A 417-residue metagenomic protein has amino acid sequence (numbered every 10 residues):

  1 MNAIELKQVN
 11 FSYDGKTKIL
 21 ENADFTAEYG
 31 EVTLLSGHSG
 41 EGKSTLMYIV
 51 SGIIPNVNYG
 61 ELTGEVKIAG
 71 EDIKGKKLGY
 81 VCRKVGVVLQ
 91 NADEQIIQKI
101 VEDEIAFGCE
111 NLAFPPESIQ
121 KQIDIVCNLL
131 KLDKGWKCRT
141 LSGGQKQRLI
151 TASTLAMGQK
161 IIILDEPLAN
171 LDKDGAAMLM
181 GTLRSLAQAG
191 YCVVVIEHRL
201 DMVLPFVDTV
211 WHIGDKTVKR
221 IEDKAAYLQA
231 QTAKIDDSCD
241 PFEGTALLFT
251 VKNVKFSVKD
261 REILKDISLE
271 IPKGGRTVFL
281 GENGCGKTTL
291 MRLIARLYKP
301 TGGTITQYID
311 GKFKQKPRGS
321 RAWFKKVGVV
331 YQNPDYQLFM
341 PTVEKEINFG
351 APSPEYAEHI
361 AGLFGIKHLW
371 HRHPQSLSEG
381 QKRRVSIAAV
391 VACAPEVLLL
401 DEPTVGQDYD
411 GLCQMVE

Functional and structural regions predicted by a protein language model:
S51, A295: Helix-to-loop junction immediately C-terminal to a conserved catalytic motif
E65-Y80, T304-A322: ABC ATPase NBD Q-loop/coupling interface
E117-K134, P354-L369: Conserved ABC ATPase "signature" region
K137-L141, Q145, H373-L377, Q381: Conserved ABC ATPase signature
T151, I387: Hydrophobic anchor residue at the start of the ABC signature
I162-E166, L398-D401: Catalytic Walker B motif of ABC-type/P-loop ATPase nucleotide-binding domains
E197-H198: H-loop/switch region of ABC-family ATPase nucleotide-binding domains
